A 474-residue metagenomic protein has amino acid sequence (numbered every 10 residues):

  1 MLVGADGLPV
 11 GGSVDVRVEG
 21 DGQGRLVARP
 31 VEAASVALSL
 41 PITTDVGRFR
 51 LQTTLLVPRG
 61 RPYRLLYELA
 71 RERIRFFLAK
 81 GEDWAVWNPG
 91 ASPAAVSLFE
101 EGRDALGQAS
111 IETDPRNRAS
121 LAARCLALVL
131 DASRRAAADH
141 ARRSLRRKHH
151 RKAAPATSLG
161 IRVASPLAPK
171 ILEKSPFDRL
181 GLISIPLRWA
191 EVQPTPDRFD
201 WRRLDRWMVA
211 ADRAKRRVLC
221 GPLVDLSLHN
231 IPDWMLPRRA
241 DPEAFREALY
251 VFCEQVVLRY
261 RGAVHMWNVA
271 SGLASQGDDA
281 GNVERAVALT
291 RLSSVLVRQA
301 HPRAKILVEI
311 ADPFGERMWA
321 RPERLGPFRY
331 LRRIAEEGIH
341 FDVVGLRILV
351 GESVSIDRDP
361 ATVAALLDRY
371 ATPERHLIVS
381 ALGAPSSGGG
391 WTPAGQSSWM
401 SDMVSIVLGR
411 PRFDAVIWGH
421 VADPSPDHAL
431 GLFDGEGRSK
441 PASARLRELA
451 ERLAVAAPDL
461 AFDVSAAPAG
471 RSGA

Functional and structural regions predicted by a protein language model:
M1-K174: Long, charged/polar, soluble alpha-helical segments
A154-D212: Domain-scale macromolecular recognition modules
P155-V163, L180-I185, R216-V224, H265-V269 (+4 more regions): Hydrophobic faces of well-ordered beta-strands that scaffold small-molecule active sites in alpha/beta enzyme cores
A164-F177, R246-V257, R321-A335, S397-I406: Short, acidic/polar
L182-P194, D205-G315: Substrate-binding cleft and catalytic face of glycoside hydrolase catalytic domains, especially the flexible beta-alpha
L187-R188, S271-G272, G277, A311 (+3 more regions): Cell-envelope and extracellular/periplasmic
T195-L219, N282-E309, M318-G389, S401-D414 (+1 more regions): Glycoside hydrolase catalytic-domain groove-lining segments
R259, L273, D278-R285, L296 (+4 more regions): Aromatic-rich peripheral "rim/lid" segments of glycoside hydrolase catalytic domains that contact and position glycan
